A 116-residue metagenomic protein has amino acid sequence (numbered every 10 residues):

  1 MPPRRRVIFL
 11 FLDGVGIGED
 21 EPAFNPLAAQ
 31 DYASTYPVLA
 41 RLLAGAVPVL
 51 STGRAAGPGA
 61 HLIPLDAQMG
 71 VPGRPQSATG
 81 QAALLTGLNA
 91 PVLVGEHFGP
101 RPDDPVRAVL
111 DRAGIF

Functional and structural regions predicted by a protein language model:
P2-R6, G16-F116: Active-site nucleophile/metal-coordination loop of metallo-enzymes that catalyze phosphate/sulfate and related
F11-V15: DG-centered beta-turn motif at the end of beta-strands
